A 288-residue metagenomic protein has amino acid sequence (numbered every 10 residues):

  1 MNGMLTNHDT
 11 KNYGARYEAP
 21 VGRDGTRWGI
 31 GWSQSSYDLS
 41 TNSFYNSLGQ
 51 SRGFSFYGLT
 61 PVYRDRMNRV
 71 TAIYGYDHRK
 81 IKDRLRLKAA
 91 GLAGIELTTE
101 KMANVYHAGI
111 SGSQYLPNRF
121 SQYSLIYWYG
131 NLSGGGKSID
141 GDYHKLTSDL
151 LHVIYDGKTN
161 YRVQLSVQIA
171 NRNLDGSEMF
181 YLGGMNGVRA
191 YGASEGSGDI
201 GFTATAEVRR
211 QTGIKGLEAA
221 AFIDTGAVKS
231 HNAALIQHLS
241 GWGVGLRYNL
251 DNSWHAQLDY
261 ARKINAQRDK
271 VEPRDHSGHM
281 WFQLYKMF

Functional and structural regions predicted by a protein language model:
M1-N7, Y13-A15, I30-S36, L125-G135 (+3 more regions): Transmembrane beta-strand segments that form the barrel wall of outer-membrane beta-barrel proteins
M1-R27, R64, I200: Outer-membrane beta-barrel initiation region
G3-Y13, G49, G135-D140, G196-I200 (+2 more regions): Solvent-exposed loop/turn segments connecting transmembrane beta-strands in outer-membrane beta-barrel proteins
K11-A15, R52-F56, N104-I110, H144-L150 (+4 more regions): Hydrophobic, lipid-facing positions within transmembrane beta-strands of outer-membrane proteins
P20, G25-V163, Q168-R172: Transmembrane beta-strand segments of outer-membrane beta-barrel domains in Gram-negative and organellar OMPs
V21, D156, S197, N249-D251 (+1 more regions): Surface-exposed coil/turn segments at beta-strand junctions on protein surfaces, enriched
L39, G75, R79, R84-E96 (+3 more regions): Outer membrane beta-barrel transmembrane domains
L246-A256, Y260, D275-F288: Outer-membrane beta-barrel "beta-signal"
